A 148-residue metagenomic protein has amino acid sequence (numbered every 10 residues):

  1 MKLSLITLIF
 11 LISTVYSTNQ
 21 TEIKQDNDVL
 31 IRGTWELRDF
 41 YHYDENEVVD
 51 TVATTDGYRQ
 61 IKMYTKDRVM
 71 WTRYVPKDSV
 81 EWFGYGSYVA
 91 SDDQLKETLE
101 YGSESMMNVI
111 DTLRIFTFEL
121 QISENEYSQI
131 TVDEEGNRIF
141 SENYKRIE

Functional and structural regions predicted by a protein language model:
S4-S13: Sec-dependent N-terminal signal peptides
V15-F83, K96-E148: Lipid interaction determinants
G86: Conserved GNAT-family N-acetyltransferase fold
